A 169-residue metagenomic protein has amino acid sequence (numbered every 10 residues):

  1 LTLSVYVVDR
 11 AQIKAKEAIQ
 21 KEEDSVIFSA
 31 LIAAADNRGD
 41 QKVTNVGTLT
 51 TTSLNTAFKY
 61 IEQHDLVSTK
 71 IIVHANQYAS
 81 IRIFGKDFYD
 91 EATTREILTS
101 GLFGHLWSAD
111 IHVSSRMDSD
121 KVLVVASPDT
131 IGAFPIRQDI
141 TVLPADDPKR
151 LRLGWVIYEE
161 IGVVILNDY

Functional and structural regions predicted by a protein language model:
L1, T50, H74, D120 (+1 more regions): Helix N-terminus capping/helix-initiation residues
L1-D40, I71, I111, L151-G162: Long, contiguous amphipathic alpha-helices that act as assembly "spine/axial" helices in icosahedral shell and virion
L3, S80-I83, I165-L166: Short helix/loop capping segments that flank catalytic or ligand/cofactor-binding pockets
Y6, A34-N37, Q41, N45 (+2 more regions): Secondary-structure junction/capping motif
I13, E17, Y60-Q63, H105-H112: N-terminal short leaders/motifs
A33-F103: Extended, solvent-exposed, turn-rich assembly/linker loops in the middle of proteins
K86-Y169: Sequence/fold signature of self-assembling virion shell proteins
